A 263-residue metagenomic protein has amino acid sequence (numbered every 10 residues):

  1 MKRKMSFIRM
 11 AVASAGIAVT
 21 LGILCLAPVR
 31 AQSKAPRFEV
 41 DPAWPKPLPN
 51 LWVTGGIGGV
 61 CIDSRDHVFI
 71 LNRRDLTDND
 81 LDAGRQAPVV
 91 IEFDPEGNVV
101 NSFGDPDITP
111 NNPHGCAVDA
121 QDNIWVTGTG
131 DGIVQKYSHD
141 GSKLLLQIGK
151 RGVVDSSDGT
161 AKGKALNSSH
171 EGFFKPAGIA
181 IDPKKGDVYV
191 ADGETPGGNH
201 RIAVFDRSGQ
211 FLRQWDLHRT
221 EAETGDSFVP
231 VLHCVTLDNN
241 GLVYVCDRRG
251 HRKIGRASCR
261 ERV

Functional and structural regions predicted by a protein language model:
Q32-V53: A short helix->beta-strand "capping" segment at the edge of beta-propeller domains
E39-P45, N101-G104, L144-A161, L212-R219 (+1 more regions): Beta-propeller fold detector
W52-S64, P88, D107-N123, V154-D187 (+2 more regions): Beta-rich, blade/repeat-based domains predominating in secreted/periplasmic proteins but also intracellular
I70-R73, D82-A83, V126-T129, V190-E194 (+1 more regions): Conserved beta-strand positions in repeat-built beta-propeller and related beta-rich domains
D75-N79, D131-I133, T195-G198, G250-R252: Short glycine/acidic-enriched loop and turn motifs that connect beta-strands
A87-I91, I133-Q135, H200-A203, R252-I254: A short loop-to-beta-strand structural motif that recurs across blades of beta-propeller domains
F93-N98, S138-G141, D206-Q210, S258: Short loop/turn segments that connect beta-strands within beta-propeller blades
A257-V263: Conserved small/polar residues in nucleotide/adenosyl-binding loops
